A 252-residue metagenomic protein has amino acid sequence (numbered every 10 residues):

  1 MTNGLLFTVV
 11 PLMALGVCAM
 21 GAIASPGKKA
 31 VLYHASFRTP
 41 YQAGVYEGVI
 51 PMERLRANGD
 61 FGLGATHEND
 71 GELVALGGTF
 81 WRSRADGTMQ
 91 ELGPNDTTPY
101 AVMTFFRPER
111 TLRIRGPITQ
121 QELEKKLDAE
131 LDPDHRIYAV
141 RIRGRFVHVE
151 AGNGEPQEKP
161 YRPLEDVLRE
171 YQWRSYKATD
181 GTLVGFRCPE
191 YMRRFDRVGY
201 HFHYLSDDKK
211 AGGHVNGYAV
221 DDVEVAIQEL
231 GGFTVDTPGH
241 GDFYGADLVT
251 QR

Functional and structural regions predicted by a protein language model:
M1-V10: Bacterial N-terminal signal peptides that target proteins for export
L12-P26: Bacterial Sec-dependent signal peptides at the C-terminal "C-region" and cleavage site
G27-Y33: Hydrophobic, proline/glycine-rich low-complexity stretches
S36-A101: N-terminal low-complexity or amphipathic/hydrophobic leaders
S83-D128: A glycine-rich, hydrophobic loop/mini-helix early in the fold
Q121-F186, R193-F195: Long, positively charged binding patches that form subdomain-scale interaction surfaces for polyanionic ligands
R197-L205: Histidine-centered divalent-metal-coordination microenvironment in nucleic-acid enzymes
S206-V249: A hydrophobic, small-residue-rich beta->alpha segment in the mid-to-C-terminal subdomain of diverse proteins
